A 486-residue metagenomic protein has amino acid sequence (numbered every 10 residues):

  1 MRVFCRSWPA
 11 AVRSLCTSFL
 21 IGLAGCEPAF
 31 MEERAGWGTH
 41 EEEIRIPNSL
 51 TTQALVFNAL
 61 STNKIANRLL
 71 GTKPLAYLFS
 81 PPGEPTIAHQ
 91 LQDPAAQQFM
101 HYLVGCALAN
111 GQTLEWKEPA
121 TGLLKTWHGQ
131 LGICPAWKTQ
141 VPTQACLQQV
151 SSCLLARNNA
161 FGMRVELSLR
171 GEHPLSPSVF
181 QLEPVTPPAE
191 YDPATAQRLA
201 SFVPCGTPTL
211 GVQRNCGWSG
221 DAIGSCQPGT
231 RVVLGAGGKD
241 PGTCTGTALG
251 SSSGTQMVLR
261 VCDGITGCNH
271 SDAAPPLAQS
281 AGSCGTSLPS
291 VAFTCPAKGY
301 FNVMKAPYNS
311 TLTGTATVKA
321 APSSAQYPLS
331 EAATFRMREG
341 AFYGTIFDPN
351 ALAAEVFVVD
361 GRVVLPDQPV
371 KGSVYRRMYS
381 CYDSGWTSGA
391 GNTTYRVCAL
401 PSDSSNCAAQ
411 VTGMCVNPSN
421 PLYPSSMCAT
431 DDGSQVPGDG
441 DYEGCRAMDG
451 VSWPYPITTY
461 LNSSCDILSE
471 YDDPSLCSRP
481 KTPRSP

Functional and structural regions predicted by a protein language model:
M1-A10: N-terminal secretory signal peptides that target proteins for export/translocation
P9, S18, E41-E43: Low-complexity, intrinsically disordered short peptide segments enriched in small/polar/basic residues
R13-A24: Bacterial N-terminal signal peptides
C16, L50-T51, S61, G71: Intrinsically disordered/low-complexity terminal segments and short unstructured peptides
G22, R45-P47, A66: Residues marking helix boundaries in flexible regions
E27-A29: Bacterial signal peptide processing site
R34-A54: Post-signal peptide N-terminal segment of mature Sec-exported envelope proteins
V56, S61-N63, R68-P486: Long, compositionally biased low-complexity segments
